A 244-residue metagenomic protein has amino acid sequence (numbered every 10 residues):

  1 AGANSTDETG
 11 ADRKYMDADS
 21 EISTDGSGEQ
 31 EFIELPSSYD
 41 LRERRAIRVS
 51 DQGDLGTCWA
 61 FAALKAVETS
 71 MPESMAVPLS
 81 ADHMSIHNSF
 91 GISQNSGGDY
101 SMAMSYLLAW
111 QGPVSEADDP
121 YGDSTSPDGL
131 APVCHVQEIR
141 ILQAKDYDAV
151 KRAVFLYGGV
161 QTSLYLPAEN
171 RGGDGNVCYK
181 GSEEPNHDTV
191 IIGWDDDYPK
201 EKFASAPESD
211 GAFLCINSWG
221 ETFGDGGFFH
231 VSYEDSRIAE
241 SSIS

Functional and structural regions predicted by a protein language model:
A1-S244: Catalytic-core signature of thiol
